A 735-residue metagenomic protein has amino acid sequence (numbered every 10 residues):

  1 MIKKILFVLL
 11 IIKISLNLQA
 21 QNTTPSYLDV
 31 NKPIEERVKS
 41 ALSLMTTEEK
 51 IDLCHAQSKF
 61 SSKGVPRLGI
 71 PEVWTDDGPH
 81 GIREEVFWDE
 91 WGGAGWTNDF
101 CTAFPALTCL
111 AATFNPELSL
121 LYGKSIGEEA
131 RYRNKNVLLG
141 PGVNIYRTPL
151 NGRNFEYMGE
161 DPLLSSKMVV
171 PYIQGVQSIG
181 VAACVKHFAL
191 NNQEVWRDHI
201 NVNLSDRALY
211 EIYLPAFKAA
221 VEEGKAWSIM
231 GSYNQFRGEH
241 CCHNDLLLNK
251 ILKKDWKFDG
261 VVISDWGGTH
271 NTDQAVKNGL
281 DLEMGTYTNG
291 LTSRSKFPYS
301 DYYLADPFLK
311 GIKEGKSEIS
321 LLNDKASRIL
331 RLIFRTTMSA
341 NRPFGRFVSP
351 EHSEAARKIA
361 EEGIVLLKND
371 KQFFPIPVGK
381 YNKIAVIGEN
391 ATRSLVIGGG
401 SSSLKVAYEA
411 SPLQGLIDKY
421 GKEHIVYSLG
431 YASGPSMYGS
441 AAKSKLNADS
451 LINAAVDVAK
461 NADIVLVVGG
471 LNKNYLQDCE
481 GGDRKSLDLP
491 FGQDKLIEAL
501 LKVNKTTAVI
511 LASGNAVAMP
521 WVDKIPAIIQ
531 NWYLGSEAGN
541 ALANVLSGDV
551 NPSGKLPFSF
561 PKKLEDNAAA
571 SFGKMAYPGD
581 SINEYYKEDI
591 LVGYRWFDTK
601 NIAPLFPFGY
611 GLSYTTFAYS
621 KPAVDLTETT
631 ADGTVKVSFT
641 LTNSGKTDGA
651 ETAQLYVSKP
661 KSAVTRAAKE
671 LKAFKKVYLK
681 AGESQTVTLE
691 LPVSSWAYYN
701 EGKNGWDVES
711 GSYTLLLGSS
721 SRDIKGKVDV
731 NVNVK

Functional and structural regions predicted by a protein language model:
M1-T23: Bacterial Sec-dependent N-terminal signal peptides
L9-I12, N504, D625, N733: N-terminal non-cleavable signal-anchor helices
Q21-Y698, G705-R722: Glycoside hydrolase catalytic-domain context in secreted enzymes
D723-K735: Short beta-strand elements
